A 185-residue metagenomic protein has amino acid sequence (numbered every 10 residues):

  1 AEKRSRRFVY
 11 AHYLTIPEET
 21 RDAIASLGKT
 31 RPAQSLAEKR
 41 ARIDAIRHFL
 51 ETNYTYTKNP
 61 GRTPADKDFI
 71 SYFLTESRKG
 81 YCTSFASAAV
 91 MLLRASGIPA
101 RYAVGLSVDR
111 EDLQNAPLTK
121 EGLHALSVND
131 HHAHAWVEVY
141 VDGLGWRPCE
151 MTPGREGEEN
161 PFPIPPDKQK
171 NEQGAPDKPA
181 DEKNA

Functional and structural regions predicted by a protein language model:
A1-E76: Acidic low-complexity segments
K3-F8, E76-S77, E156-E158, D167-K170: Short, low-complexity, polar/charged sequence segments that are solvent-exposed and flexible
H48, T83-A175: Hydrophobic/aromatic-rich core segments of domains that either
E76-S84: Active-site loop and adjoining helix of the penicillin-binding protein/serine DD-peptidase-beta-lactamase fold
N184-A185: Hydrophobic, helix-length membrane anchors
